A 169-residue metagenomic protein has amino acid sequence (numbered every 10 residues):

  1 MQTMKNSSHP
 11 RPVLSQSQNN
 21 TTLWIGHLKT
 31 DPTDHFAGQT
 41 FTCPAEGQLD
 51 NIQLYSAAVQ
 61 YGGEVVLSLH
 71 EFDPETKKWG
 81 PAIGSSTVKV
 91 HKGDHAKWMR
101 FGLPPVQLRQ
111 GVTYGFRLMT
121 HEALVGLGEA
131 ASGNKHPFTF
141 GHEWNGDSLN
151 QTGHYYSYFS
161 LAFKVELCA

Functional and structural regions predicted by a protein language model:
M1-K78, P104-T113, R117-A169: Beta-sheet-rich sandwich/jelly-roll-like modules and their strand-loop junctions
Q39, G84-S86, M99: Short beta-strand segments
Q60, G80-K92: Solvent-exposed serine/threonine-rich low-complexity stretches and specific carbohydrate-binding patches
H91-W98, H136-H142: Short, surface-exposed linear segments at secondary-structure transitions and domain or protein termini
K97-P105: Exposed aromatic-hydrophobic patches
